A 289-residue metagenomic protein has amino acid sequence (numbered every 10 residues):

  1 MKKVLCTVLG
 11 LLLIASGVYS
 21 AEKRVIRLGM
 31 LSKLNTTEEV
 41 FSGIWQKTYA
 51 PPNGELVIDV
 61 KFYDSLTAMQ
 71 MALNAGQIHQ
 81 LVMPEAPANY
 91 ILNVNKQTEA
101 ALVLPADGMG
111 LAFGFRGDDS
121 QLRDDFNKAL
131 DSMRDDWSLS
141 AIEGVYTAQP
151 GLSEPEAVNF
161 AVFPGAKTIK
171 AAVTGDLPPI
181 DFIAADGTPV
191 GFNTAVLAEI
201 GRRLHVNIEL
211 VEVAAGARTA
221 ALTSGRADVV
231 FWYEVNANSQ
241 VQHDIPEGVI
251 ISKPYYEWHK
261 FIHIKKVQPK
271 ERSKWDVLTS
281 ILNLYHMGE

Functional and structural regions predicted by a protein language model:
K2-G10: Sec-dependent signal peptide recognition, specifically the positively charged N-region followed immediately by
L11-V18: Hydrophobic h-region of N-terminal signal peptides that target proteins for export in Gram-negative bacteria
I26-F41, L152-E154, A166-V190: Short glycine-rich His-centered loop
M30-L34, S42-G43, Y63-D64, N74 (+4 more regions): Acidic, polar ligand-binding/catalytic clefts
T36-G54, A185-H205: Short, polar/charged alpha-helical segment
Q46, A50, N74, I78 (+7 more regions): Sec-exported extracytoplasmic/periplasmic mature domains
G54-V57, L130-G165, I281-E289: Ligand-binding clefts/hinges and TM-proximal coupling segments of bilobed small-molecule sensing domains
D118-A129, F192, V196, S273-V277: Short amphipathic alpha-helical coupling segments at ligand-binding clamshell hinges and other catalytic/signaling
